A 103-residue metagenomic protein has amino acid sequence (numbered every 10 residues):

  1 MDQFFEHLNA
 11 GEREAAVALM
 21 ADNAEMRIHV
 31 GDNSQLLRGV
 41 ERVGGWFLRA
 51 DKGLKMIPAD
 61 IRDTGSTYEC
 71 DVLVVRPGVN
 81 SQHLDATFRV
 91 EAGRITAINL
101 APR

Functional and structural regions predicted by a protein language model:
M1-E12: Short, aromatic-enriched amphipathic alpha-helices that serve as compact interaction elements
E12-R27: Short, well-ordered alpha-helical segments enriched in acidic and aromatic residues
M20, T64, E91-A92: Structural motif
M20, V74-R76, P102: Short beta-strand segments enriched in hydrophobic/aromatic residues within well-folded beta-rich domains
E25-Q35: A short gly/proline-enriched turn/hairpin at secondary-structure junctions
M26, I61-D63, L100: Hydrophobic/anchoring residues in structured secondary elements
R38-D85: Surface-exposed, charged secondary-structure patches
E69, S81-R103: Short beta-strand edge/turn micro-motifs at domain boundaries
